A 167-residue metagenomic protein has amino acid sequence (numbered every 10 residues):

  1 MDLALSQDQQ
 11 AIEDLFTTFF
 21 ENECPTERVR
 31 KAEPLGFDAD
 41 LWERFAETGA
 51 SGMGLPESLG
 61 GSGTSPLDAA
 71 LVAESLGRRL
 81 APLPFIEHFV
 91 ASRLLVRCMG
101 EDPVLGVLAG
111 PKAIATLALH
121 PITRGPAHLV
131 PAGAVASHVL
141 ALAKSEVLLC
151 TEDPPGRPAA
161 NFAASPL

Functional and structural regions predicted by a protein language model:
M1-P82: Amphipathic, small/basic residue-rich leader segments at the start of a protein or domain
T17, A70-E74, F89-V96, L105: Predominant activation on well-ordered alpha-helical scaffold segments within soluble catalytic domains
T26-E27, E43, E74-G77, L95 (+2 more regions): Short, surface-exposed linear patches
K31, L83-G100: N-terminal glycine-rich flavin-associated loop
P34, D38, V90-A91, A109: Residue-level signal for alpha-helical context at structural boundaries
S65-D68, E87-A91, V135: Catalytic-loop motifs flanking and including active-site residues across diverse enzymes
R93, E101-L167: FAD-binding core of flavoproteins
